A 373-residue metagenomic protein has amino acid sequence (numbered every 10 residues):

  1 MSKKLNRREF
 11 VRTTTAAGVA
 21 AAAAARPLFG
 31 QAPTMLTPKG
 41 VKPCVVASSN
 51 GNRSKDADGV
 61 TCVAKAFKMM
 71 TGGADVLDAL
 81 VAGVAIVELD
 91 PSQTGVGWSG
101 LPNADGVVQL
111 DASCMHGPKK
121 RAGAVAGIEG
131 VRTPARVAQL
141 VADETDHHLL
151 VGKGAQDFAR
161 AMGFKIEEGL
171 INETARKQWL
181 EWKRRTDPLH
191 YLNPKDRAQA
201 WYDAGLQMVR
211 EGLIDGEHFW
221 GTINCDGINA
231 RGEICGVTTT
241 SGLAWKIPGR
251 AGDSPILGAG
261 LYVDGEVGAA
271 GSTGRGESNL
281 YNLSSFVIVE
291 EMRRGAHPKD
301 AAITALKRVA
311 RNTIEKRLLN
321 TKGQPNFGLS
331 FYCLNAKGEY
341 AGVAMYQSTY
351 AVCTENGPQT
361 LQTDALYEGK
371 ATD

Functional and structural regions predicted by a protein language model:
M1-L5: N-terminal secretory signal peptides
R12-A20, Q31-D373: Alpha/propeptide regions of enzymes that mature by internal proteolysis
